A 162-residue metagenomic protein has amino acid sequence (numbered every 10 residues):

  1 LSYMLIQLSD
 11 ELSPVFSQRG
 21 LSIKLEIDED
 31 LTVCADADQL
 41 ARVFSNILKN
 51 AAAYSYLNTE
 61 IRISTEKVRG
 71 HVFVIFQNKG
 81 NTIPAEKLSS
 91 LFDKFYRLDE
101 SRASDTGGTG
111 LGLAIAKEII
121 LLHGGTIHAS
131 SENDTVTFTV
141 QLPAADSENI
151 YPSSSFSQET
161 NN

Functional and structural regions predicted by a protein language model:
L1-S13, K24: A conserved beta-strand-to-alpha-helix junction within the catalytic ATP-binding
S17, S22-T32: Conserved catalytic submotifs in the C-terminal HATPase_c
A51-A52: Short helix-loop "hinge" at the ATP-lid/N-box region of the Bergerat-fold HATPase_c
N58-G70: Short beta-strand/loop element within the Bergerat-fold HATPase_c
I83-R97: Short conserved segment of the HATPase_c
G107, G112, A116: Short alpha-helical Gxxx[C/S/T] motif in the catalytic ATP-binding
G124-G125: Conserved glycine-rich
